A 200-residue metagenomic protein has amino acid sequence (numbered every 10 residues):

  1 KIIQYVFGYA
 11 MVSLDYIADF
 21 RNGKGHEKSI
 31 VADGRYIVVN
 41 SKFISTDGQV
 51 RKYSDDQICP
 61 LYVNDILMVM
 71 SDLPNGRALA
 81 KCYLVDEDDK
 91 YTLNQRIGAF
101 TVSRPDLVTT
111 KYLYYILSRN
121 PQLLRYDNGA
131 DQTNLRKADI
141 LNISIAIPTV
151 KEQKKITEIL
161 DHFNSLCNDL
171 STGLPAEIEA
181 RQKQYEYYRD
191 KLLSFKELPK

Functional and structural regions predicted by a protein language model:
I3-K24, G173-Q184, Y188: Non-catalytic DNA-recognition/assembly elements of restriction-modification systems
Y5, S54-D55, G129, T172: Short, solvent-exposed loop/turn positions at domain surfaces that link secondary-structure elements or cap domain
L14, Y36, D65-L67, I156-N164 (+1 more regions): Short, structured motif recognition centered on aromatic/hydrophobic residues
D15-K28, I37-L67, L73: Sequence-specific dsDNA recognition surfaces
I58-S118: A short beta-sheet element
Y91-R96, G129-V150: A short glycine-rich beta-alpha junction/loop motif
